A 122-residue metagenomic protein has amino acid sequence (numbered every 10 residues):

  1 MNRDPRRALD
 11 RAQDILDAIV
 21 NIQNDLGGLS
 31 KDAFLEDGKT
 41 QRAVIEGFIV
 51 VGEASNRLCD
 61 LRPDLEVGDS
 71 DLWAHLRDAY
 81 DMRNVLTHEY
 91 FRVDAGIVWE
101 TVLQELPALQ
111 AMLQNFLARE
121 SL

Functional and structural regions predicted by a protein language model:
M1-L122: Solvent-exposed interaction patches of small proteins and small membrane subunits
